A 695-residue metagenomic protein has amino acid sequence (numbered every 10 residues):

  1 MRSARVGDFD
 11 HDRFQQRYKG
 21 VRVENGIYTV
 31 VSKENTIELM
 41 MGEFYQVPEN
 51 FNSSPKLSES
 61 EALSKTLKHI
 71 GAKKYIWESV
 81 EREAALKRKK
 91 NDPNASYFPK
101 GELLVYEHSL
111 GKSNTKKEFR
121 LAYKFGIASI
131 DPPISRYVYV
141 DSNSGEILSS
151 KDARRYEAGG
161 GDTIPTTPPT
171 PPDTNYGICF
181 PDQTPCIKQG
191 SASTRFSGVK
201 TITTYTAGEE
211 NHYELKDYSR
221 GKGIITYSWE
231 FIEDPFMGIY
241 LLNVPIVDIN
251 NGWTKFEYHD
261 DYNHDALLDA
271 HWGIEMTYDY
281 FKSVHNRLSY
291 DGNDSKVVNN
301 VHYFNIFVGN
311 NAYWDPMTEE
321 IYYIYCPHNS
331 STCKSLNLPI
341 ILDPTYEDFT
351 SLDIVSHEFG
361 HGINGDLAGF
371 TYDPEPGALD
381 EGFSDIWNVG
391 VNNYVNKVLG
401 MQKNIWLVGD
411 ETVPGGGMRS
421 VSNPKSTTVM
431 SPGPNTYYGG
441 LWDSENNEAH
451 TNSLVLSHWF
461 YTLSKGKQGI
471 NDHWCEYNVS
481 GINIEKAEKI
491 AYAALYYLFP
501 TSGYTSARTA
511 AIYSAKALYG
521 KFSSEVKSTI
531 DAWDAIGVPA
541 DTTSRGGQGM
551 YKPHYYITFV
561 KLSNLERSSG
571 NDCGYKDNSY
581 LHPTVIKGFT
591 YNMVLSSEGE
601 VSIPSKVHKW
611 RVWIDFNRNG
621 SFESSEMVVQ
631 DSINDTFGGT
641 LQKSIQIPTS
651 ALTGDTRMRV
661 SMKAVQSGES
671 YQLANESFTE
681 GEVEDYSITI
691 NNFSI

Functional and structural regions predicted by a protein language model:
M1-T166, N293-P316, I695: Segments that shape or occlude catalytic/ligand-binding pockets
E38-L39, S60-S64, K68, E275 (+10 more regions): Solvent-exposed, polar/charged alpha-helical surfaces in well-ordered, non-transmembrane soluble domains, broadly
M40, S150, G365, S625-M627 (+1 more regions): Residue-level detector of high-confidence beta-strand sites
Y97-S135, S142-V455, T462, N471 (+3 more regions): Extracellular zinc-dependent metalloprotease catalytic-domain scaffold
P434-V526: Pan-zinc metallopeptidase signature
S506-G547, I695: Beta/coil-rich, acidic/histidine-enriched accessory regions frequently appended to metallopeptidases
A540-I695: A broad "non-catalytic interaction surface" signal
